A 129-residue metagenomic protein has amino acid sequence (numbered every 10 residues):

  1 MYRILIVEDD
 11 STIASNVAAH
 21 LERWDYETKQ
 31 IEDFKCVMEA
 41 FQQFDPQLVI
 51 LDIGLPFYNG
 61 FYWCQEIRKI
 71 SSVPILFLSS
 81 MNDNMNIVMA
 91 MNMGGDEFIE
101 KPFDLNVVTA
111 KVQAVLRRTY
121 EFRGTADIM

Functional and structural regions predicted by a protein language model:
M1-Y120: N-terminal/domain-start alpha-helical segments
T119-M129: CheY-like receiver
